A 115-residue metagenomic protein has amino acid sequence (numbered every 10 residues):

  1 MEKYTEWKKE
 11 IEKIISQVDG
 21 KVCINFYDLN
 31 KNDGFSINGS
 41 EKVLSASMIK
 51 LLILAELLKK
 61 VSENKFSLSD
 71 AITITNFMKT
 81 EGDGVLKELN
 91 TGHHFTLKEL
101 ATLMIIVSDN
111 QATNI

Functional and structural regions predicted by a protein language model:
M1-I115: Active-site-adjacent loops and short helices of periplasmic peptidoglycan-processing enzymes
